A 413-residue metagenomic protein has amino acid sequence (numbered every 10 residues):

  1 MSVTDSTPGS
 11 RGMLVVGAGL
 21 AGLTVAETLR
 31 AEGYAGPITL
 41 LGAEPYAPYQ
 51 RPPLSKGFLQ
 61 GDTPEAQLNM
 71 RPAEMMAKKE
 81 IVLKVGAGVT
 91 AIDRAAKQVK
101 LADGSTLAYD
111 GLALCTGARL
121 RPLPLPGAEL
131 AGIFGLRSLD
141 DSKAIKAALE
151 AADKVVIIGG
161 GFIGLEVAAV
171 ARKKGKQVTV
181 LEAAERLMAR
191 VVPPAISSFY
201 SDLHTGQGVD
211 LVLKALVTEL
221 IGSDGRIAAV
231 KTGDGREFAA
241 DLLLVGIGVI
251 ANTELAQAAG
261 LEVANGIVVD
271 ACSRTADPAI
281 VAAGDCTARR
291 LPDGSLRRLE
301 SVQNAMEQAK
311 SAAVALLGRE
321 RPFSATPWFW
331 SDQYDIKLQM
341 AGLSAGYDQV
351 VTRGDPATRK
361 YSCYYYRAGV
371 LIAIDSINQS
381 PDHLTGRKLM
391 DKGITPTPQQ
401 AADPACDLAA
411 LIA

Functional and structural regions predicted by a protein language model:
M1-L14, N69-V156, K231-G233, L244-G246 (+2 more regions): FAD-binding core/adjacent interface of flavoenzyme oxidoreductases
S2-T4, P8-G12, A18, A31 (+1 more regions): Mid-to-C-terminal Rossmann-like scaffold of FAD/NAD(P)H-dependent oxidoreductases
S2-V82, V170-V192, T385: Beta1-alpha1 glycine-rich phosphate/pyrophosphate-binding loop at the start of Rossmann-like nucleotide-binding domains
S10-G12, D234, F238-E262, I336-A413: C-terminal catalytic lobe of FAD-dependent flavoproteins
G17-L20, A43, R137-S138, I158-I163: Glycine-rich Rossmann-fold phosphate-binding loop(s) that bind the pyrophosphate of adenine dinucleotide cofactors
A35-P37, A77, L83-K100, L107 (+1 more regions): A Rossmann-like FAD-binding core segment of flavoenzymes
P37, E65-L68, A264, R319-W328: A short alpha-helix-loop-beta-strand transition element characteristic of N-terminal alpha/beta dinucleotide-binding
E129-A152, S223-K231, R236-V314: FAD-site-proximal beta/loop scaffold in flavoenzymes
